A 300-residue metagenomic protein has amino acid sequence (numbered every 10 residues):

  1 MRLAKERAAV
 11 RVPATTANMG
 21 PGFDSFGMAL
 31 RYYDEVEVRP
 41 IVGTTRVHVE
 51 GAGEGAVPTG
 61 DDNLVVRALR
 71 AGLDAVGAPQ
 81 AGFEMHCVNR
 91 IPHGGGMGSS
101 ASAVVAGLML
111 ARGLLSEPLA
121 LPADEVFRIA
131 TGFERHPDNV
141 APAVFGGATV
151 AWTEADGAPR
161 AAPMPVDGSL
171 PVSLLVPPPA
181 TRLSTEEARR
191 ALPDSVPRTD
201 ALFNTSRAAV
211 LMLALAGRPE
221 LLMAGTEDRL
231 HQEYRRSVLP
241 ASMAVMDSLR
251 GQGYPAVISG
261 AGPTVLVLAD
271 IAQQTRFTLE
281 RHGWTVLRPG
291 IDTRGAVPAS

Functional and structural regions predicted by a protein language model:
M1-G95, G113, L119, I291-R294 (+1 more regions): ATP-binding N-lobe of GHMP and related small-molecule kinases
R11-P13, A29, H86, A143-G146 (+3 more regions): Short beta-strand segments
R39, A143-A155, A216, L266-D270 (+1 more regions): Short beta-strand-to-turn element immediately C-terminal to the catalytic PLP-Schiff-base lysine in fold type I
M97-A120, V144-G146: DPxDG-like acidic metal-binding loop motif
L121-L170, A256-I258, G262: Alpha/beta catalytic cores of group-transfer enzymes, especially the acyltransferase/condensing modules of polyketide
S169-Q252: Acyltransferase
A214-S300: Glycine-rich, charge-dense phosphate/pyrophosphate-binding loop(s) and the adjacent flexible "lid"/catalytic subdomain
